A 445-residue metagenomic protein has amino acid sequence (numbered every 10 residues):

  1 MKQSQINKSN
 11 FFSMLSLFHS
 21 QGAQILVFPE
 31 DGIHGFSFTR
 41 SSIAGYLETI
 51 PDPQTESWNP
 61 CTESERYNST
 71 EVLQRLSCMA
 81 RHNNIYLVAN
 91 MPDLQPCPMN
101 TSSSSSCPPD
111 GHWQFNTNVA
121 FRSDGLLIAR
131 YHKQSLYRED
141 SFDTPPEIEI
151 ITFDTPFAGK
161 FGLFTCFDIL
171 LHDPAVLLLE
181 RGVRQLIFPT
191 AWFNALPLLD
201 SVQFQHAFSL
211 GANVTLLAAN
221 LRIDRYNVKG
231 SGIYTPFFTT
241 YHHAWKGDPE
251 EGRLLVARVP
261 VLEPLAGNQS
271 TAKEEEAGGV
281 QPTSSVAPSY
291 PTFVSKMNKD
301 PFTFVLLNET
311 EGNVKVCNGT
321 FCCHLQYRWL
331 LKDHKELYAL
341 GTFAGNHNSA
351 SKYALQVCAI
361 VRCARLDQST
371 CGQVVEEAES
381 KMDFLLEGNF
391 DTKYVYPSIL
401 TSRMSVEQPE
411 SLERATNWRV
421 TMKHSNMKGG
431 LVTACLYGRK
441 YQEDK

Functional and structural regions predicted by a protein language model:
S4-D124, W192-T215, N220-R225, N346 (+7 more regions): Cys-nucleophile CN-hydrolase/nitrilase-fold catalytic domain and related Cys-dependent amidase chemistry that acts on
E65-Y67, L73-Q74, R81-I85, D93-Q185 (+9 more regions): Active-site catalytic loop in hydrolytic enzyme cores
V88, F161, H206, A339-L340 (+1 more regions): Generic structural motif
N220-K445: C-terminal beta-strand edge segments of enzyme domains
